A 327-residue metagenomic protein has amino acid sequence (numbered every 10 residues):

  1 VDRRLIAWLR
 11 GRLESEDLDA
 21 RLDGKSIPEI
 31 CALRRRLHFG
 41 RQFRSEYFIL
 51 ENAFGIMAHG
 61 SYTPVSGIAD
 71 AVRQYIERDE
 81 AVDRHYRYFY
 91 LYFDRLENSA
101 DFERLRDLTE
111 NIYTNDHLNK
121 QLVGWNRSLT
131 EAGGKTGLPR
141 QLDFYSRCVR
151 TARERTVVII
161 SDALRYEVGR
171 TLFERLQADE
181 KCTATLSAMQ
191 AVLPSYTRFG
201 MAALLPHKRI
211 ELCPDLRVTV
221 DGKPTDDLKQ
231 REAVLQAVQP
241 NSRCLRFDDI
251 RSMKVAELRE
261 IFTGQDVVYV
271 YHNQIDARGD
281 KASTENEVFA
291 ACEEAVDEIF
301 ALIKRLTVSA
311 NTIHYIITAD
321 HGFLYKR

Functional and structural regions predicted by a protein language model:
V1-T156, R165-Y315, A319-R327: …; additionally, a secondary subgroup of soluble metalloenzymes is captured
I159: Beta1/beta-strand and adjacent pyrophosphate-binding region of the FAD-binding site in flavoprotein oxidoreductases
